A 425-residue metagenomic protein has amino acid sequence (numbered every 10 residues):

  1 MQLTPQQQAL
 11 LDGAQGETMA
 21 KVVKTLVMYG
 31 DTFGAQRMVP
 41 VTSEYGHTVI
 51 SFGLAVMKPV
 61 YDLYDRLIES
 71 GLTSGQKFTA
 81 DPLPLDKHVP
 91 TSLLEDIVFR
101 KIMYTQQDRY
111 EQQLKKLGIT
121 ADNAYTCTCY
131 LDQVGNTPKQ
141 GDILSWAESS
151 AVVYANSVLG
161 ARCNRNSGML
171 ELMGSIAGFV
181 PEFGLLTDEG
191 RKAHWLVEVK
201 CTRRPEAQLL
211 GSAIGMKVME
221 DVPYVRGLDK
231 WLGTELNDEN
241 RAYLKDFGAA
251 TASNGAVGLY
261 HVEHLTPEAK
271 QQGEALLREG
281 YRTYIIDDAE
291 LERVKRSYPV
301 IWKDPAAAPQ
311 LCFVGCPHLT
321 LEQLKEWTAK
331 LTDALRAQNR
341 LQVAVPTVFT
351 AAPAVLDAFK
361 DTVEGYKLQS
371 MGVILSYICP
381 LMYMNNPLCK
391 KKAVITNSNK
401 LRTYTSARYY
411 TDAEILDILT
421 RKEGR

Functional and structural regions predicted by a protein language model:
M1-R425: Non-transmembrane, aqueous-exposed alpha-helical and coiled segments at domain scale
